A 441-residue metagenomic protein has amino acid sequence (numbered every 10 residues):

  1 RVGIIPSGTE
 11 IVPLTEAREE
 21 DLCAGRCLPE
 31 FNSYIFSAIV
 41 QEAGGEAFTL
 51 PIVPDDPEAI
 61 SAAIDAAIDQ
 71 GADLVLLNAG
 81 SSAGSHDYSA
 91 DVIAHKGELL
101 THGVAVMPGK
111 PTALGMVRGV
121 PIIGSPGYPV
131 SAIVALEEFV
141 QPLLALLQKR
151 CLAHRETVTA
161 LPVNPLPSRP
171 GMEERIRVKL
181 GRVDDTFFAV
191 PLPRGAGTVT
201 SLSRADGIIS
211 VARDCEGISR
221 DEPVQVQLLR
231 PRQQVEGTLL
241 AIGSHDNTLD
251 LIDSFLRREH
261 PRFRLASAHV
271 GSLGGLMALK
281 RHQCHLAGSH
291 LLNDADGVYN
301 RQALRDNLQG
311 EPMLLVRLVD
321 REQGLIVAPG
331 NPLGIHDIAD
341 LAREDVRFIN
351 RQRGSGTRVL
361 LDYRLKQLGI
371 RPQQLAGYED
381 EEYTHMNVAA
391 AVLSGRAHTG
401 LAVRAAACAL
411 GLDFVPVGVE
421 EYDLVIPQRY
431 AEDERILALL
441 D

Functional and structural regions predicted by a protein language model:
R1-L77, T238-R258, R262-F263, S267: Phosphate-binding glycine-rich loops and their immediate beta-loop-alpha structural context
A94-E236: Flexible glycine/proline-rich
E236-H245, A339-V359: Short loop->beta-strand "edge-of-pocket" segments that line small-molecule binding or catalytic clefts across diverse
L251-P261, A339, R351, T357-D380: Ligand-binding cleft/hinge of the Venus flytrap
S267-M277, Q373-A390: Short helix-initiation/N-cap motifs at beta->coil->alpha
G288-D306, A389-G418: A ligand-binding cleft/hinge motif common to bilobed small-molecule-binding domains
Q302-R353: A conserved helix-loop-strand patch within extracytoplasmic ligand-binding domains of the periplasmic binding
G310-M313, R317-E322, D413-L440: Periplasmic-binding protein-like
